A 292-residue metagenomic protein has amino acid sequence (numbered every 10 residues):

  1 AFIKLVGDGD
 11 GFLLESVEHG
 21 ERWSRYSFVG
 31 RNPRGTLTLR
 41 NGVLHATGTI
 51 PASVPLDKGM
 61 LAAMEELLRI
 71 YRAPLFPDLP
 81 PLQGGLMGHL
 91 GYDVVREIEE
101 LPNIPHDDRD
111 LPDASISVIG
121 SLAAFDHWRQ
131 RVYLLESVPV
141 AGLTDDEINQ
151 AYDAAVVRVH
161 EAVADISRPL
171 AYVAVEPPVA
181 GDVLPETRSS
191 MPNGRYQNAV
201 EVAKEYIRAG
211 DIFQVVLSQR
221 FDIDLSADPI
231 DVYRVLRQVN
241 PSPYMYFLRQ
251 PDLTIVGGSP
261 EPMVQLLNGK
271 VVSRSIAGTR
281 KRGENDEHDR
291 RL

Functional and structural regions predicted by a protein language model:
A1-L292: Extended alpha-helical targeting/anchoring segments, especially N-terminal organellar/secretory targeting helices
